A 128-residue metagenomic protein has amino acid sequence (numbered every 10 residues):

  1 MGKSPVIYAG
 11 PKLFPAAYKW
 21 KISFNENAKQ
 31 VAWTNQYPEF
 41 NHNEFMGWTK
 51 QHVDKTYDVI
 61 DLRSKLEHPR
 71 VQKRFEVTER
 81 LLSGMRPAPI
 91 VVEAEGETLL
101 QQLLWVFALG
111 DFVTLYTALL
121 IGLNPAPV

Functional and structural regions predicted by a protein language model:
M1-V128: A SIS-like phosphosugar-recognition module
